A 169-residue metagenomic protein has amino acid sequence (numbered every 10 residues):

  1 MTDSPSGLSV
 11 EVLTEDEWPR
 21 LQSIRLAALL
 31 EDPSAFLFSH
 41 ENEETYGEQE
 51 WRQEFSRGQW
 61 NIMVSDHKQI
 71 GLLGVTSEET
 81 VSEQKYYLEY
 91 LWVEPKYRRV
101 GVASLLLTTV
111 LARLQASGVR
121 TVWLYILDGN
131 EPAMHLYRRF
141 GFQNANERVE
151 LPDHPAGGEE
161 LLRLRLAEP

Functional and structural regions predicted by a protein language model:
M1-P5, Q53: Short, conserved catalytic or adaptor-binding loops enriched in Gly and charged residues
M1-T2, I24-A28, Y137-R138: Short amphipathic alpha-helical segments, especially helix-boundary/capping motifs
L8-V10: Extreme N-terminal starter segment of soluble prokaryotic enzymes
V12-K96, L107-T109, R113, E147-E150 (+1 more regions): Acetyl-CoA-dependent GNAT
E41, V100, V122-W123: A generic secondary-structure micro-motif detector that highlights 1-2 residue hydrophobic/ambivalent hotspots embedded
Q59, G118-R120: Short coil/turn segments at beta-strand junctions that form active-site/ligand-binding loops
V81, Y90, E94-T108, Q115-S117 (+2 more regions): Conserved glycine-rich acetyl-CoA-binding loop
R120-W123, L127-M134, R138-P169: C-terminal "cap" of GNAT-fold acetyltransferases
